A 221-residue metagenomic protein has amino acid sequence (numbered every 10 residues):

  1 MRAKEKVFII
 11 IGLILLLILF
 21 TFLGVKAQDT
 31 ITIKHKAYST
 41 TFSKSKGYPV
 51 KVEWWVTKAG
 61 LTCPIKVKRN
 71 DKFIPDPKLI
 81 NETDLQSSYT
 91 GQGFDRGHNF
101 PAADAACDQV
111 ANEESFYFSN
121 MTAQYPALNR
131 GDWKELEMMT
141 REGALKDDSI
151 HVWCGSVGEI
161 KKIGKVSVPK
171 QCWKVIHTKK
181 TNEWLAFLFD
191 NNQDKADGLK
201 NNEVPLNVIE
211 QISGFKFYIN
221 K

Functional and structural regions predicted by a protein language model:
M1-L13: N-terminal Sec-pathway targeting helices
F8-I10, T40, T178: Short amphipathic alpha-helical "recognition" segments used for binding
L15-G24: Hydrophobic h-region of N-terminal signal peptides that target proteins for export in Gram-negative bacteria
V25-T30: Boundary at the C-terminal end of the N-terminal hydrophobic targeting segment
I33-D95: Short, His- and charge-rich active-site/binding loops that engage polyanionic ligands
P77-K221: Domain-level detector of nuclease and nuclease-like folds in predominantly extracellular/periplasmic contexts
